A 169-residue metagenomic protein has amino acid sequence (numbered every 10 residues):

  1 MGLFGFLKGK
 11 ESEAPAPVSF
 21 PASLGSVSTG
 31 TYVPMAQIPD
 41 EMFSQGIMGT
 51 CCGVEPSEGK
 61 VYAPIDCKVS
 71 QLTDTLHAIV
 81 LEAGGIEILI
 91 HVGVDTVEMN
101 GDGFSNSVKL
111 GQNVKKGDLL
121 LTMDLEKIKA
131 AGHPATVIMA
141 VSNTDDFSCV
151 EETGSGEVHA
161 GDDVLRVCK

Functional and structural regions predicted by a protein language model:
G2-K169: Contiguous, well-folded functional domains in the mature portion of proteins
